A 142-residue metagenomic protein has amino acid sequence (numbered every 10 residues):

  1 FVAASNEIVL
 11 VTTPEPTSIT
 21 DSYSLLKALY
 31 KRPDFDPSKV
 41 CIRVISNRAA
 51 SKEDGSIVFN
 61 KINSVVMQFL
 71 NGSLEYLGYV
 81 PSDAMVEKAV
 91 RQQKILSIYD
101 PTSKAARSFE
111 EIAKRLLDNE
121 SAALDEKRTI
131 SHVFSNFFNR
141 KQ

Functional and structural regions predicted by a protein language model:
F1-G78: Conserved catalytic-core segment of NTP-binding enzymes
S24, M85, K104: Residue-level recognition of oxygen-bearing side chains
A28-K39, N63, M85-L96, E120-F134: Short secondary-structure transition/capping segments
I57, K61, P81, K104-R107 (+1 more regions): Short amphipathic alpha-helical segments
V65, F69, D83, R115 (+1 more regions): Phosphate/oxyanion-binding loops and surfaces in catalytic or ligand/nucleic-acid-binding neighborhoods
Q68-I95, F109: Beta-strand-loop-alpha "switch" segments that mediate conformational coupling across diverse proteins
I95-Q142: NTP-binding/hydrolysis catalytic cores, primarily Walker-type P-loop NTPases
